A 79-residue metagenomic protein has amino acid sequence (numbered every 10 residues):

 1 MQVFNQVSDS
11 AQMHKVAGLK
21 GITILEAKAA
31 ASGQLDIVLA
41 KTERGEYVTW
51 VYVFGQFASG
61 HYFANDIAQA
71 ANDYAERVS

Functional and structural regions predicted by a protein language model:
M1-A30: Negatively charged, low-complexity tracts enriched in Asp/Glu with abundant Ser/Thr
S8-S10, S32, S59, S79: Generic serine detector
I22-L25, I37, S59, A64: Intrinsically disordered, low-complexity, compositionally biased regions/tails
L35-G60, E76-R77: Short aromatic-glycine-(Arg/Gly/Cys) micro-motifs in beta-strand/loop hairpins
F63-S79: A short, charged, amphipathic alpha-helix used as a generic interaction element across diverse proteins
